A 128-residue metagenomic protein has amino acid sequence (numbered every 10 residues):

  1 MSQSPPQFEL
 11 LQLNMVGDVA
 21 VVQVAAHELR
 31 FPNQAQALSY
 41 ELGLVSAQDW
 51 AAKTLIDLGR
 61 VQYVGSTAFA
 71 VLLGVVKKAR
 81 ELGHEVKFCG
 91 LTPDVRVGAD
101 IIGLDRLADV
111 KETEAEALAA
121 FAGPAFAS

Functional and structural regions predicted by a protein language model:
Q3-Y40: STAS-typified acidic loop motif
Q12-V22, L55-T67, F121: Charged, low-complexity, helix/coiled-coil-prone segments
D18, P93, A115: Residues that form or immediately flank small-molecule/cofactor binding pockets and catalytic motifs
V22-A26, V45, A122-G123: Short regulatory "switch" loops immediately downstream of catalytic or recognition motifs within protein catalytic
E28-A108: Amphipathic alpha-helical interaction surfaces in cytosolic regulatory modules
A108-A117: Short acidic-hydrophobic, aromatic-tinged amphipathic segments that line or gate anion-handling sites
E116-S128: Short, charged, intrinsically disordered terminal tails
